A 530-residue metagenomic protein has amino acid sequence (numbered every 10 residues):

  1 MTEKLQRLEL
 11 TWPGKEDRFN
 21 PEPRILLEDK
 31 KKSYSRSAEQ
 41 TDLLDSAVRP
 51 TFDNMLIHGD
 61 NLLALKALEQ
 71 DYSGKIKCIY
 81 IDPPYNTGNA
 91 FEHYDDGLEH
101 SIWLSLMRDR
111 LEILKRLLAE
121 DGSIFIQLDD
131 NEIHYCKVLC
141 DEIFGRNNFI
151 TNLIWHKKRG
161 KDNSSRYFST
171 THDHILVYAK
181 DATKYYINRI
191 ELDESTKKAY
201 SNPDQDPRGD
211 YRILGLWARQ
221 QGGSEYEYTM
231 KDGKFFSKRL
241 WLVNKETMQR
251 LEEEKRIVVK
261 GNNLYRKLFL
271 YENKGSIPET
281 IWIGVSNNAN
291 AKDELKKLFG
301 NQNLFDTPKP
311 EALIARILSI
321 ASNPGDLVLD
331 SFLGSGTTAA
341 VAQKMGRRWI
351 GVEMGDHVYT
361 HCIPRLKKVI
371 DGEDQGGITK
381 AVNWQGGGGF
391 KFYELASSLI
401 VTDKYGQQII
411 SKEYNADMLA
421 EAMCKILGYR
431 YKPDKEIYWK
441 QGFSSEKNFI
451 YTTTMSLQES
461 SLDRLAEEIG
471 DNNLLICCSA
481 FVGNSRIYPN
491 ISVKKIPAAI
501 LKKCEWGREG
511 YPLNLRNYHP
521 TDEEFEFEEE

Functional and structural regions predicted by a protein language model:
M1-Y80, T87-D109, C478-F481, K494 (+2 more regions): DnaQ-like (DEDDh/DEDDy) 3′-5′ exonuclease domain used for proofreading and 3′-end trimming on nucleic acids
E3, L10-W12, H100-L104, N131-I133 (+1 more regions): Conserved S-adenosyl-L-methionine
S46-A47, G59-L62, A67-S123, N131 (+6 more regions): SAM-dependent methyltransferase catalytic-core segment centered on the flexible catalytic loop and adjoining short
R116-L118, Q127, I143, A321: Conserved helix-to-beta-strand junction in the class I
E120-D121, D130-T183, I187: Signature of N6-adenine DNA methyltransferases within the class I
G160-G215, I400-A416: Flexible, glycine-/basic-rich loop-and-beta segments that form/coincide with the SAM-dependent methyltransferase
L192-K297, K309, L313-A321, L327 (+4 more regions): Segments forming glycine/polar-rich beta-alpha architectures that bind adenosine-containing cofactors
I350-E530: PRPP-dependent phosphoribosyltransferase catalytic core
